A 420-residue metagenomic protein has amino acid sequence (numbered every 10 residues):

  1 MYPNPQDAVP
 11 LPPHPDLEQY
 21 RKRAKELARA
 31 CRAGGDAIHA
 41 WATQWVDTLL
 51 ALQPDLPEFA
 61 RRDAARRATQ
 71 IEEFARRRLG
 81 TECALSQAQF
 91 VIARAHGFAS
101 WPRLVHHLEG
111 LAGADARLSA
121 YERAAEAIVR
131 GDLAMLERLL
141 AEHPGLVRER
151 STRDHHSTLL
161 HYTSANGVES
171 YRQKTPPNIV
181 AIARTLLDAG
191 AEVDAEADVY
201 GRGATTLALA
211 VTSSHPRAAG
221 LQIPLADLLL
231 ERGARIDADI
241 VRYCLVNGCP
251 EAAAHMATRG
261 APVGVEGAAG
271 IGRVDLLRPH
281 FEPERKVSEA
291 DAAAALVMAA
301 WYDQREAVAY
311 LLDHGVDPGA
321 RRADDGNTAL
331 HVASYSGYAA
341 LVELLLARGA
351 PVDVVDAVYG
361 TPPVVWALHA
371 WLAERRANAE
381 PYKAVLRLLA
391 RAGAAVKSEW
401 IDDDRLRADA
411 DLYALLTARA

Functional and structural regions predicted by a protein language model:
Y2-R138, E142, Q173-K174: Intrinsically disordered, low-complexity eukaryotic regions enriched in glycine, serine and charged residues
G110-R123, D239-R242, V246, P250-G270 (+2 more regions): Ankyrin-repeat-protein effector appendages
A116-L159, G272-S288, A295, A307: N-terminal segments that cap or nucleate solenoid repeat domains
E126-G131, Y162-I179, T206-Q222, Y243-C249 (+5 more regions): Ankyrin repeat A-helix N-terminal signature
L140-G145, A183-E192, P224-R235, H255-A261 (+4 more regions): Ankyrin repeat domain, specifically the short helix-to-loop turn at the C-terminus of the second helix of each repeat
R148-S151, A195-A197, A238, V265 (+4 more regions): Ankyrin repeat boundary signal
H156, Y200-G203, D237, A292 (+2 more regions): Start-of-repeat signature of ankyrin repeats
A294-Y302, E306, D317-A340: Eukaryotic tandem repeat interaction scaffolds
